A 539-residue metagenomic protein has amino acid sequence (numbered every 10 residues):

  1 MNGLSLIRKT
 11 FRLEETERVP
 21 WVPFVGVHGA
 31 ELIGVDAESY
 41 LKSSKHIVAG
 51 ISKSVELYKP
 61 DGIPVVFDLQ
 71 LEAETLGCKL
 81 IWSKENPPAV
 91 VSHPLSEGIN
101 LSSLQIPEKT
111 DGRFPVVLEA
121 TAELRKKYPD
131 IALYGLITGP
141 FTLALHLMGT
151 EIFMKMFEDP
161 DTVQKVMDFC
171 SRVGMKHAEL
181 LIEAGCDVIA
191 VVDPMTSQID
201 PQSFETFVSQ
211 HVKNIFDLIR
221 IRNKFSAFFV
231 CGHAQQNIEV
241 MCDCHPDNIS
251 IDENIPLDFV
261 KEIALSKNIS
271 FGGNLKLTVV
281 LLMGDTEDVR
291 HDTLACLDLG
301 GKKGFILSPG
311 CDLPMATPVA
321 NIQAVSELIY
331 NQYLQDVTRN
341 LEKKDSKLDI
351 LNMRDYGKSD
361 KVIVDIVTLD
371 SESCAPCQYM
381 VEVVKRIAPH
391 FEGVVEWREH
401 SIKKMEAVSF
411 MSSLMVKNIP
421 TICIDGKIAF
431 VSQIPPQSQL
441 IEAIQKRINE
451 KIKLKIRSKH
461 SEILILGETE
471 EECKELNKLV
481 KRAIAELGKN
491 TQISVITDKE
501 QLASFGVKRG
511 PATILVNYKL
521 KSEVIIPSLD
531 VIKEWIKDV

Functional and structural regions predicted by a protein language model:
M1-G29, D61, E108-I350: Active-site loop segments of alpha/beta catalytic cores
I47-V66, L180-G185: Catalytic domains of carbohydrate-active enzymes, especially glycoside hydrolases
E56, I182-E183, C242, L297-D298 (+2 more regions): Non-catalytic positions within long, well-ordered alpha-helices that form the structural scaffold/packing of enzyme
E85-E123: A gly/proline- and charged-residue-enriched helix-loop-helix capping module
L351-F391, I456-E486: Local sequence-structure signature of Cys/Sec-based thiol-disulfide redox active-site neighborhoods
G393-A407, K489-Q501: Thiol-based oxidoreductase modules, predominantly thioredoxin-like and allied folds used for disulfide exchange
S413-I424, G506-V516: Structural micro-motif
I424-K453, V516-V539: Non-catalytic, surface beta->alpha helical segment in thiol-disulfide oxidoreductase systems
